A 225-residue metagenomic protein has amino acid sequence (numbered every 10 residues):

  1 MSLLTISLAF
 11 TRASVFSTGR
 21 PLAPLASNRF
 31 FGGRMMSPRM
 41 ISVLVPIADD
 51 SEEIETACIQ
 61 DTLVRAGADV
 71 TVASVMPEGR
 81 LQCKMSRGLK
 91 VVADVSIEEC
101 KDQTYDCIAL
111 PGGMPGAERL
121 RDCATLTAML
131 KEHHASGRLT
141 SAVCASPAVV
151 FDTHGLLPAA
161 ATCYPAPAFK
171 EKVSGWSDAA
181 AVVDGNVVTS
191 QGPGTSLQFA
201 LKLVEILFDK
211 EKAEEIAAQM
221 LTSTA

Functional and structural regions predicted by a protein language model:
M1-A26: N-terminal chloroplast transit peptides
F10, F31-S136, A148-T153, P158 (+2 more regions): Extended, subdomain-level signal for the structured scaffold at the beginning of enzyme domains
V143-S146: Short, thiol/selenol-centered motifs that function as redox-active sites or metal-ligating centers
A161: Anionic-ligand binding patches
Y164-A168: Short, acidic/turn-prone active-site loops that include or flank metal/cofactor- and phosphate-binding residues
